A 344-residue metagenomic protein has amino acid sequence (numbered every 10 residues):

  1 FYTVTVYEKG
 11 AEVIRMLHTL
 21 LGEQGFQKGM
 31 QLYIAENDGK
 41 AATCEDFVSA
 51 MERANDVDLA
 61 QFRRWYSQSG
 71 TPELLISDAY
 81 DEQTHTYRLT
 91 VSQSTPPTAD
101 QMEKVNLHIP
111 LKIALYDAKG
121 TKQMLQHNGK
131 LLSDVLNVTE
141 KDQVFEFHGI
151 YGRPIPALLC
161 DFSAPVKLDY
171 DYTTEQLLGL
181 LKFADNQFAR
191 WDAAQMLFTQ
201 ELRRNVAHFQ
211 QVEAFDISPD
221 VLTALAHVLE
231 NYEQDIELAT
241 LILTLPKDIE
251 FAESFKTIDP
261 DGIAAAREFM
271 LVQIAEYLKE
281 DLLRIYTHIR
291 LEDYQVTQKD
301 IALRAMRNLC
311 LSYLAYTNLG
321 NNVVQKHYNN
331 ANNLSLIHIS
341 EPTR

Functional and structural regions predicted by a protein language model:
F1-Y2, F62-W65, L74-A79, T98-M102 (+4 more regions): Generic recognition of flexible, low-complexity loop/linker segments
Y2-Y87, R204-A226: Amphipathic alpha-helical substructures
V4, K9, S67-Q68, I109-L111 (+2 more regions): Generic structural "secondary-structure junction" signal
A35-A42, L132-Q143, P165-Y172, F255-K256: Short, exposed beta-strand "edge-strand" segments with a Pro/Gly-rich flavor and a Y/T-containing core
D58-Q61, T71-L158: Beta-strand-rich binding/interaction modules
D58-Q68, L132, K167-Y170, F251-T257: Short, charged, low-hydrophobicity "junction" segments
H148-L336, S340, R344: Long, ordered, helix-rich scaffold segments
